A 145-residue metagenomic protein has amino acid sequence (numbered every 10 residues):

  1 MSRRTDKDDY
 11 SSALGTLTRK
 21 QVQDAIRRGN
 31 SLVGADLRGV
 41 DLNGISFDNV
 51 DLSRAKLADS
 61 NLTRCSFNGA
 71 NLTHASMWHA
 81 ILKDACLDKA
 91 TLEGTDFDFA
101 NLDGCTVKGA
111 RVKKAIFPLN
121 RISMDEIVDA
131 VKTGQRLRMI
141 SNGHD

Functional and structural regions predicted by a protein language model:
S2-D145: Tandem repeat scaffolds
